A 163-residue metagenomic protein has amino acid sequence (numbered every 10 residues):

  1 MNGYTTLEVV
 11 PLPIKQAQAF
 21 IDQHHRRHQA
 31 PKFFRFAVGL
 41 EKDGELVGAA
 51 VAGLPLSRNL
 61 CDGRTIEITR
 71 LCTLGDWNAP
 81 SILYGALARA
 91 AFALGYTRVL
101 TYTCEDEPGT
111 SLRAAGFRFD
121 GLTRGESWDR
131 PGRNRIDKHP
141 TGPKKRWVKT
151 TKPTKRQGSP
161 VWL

Functional and structural regions predicted by a protein language model:
M1-P31: Short amphipathic alpha-helix that is part of the acyltransferase structural core
E8-P11, R35, E41-K42, G53-P143: Acyl-donor binding region in acyl/amide transferases
L40-D43, K149-T151: Active-site beta-strand termini and strand-to-loop segments that position acidic
G48-A49: Short glycine-/small-residue motifs
P143-L163: Charged phosphate-binding loop/patch that engages nucleotide di/tri-phosphates or the phosphate backbone of nucleic
